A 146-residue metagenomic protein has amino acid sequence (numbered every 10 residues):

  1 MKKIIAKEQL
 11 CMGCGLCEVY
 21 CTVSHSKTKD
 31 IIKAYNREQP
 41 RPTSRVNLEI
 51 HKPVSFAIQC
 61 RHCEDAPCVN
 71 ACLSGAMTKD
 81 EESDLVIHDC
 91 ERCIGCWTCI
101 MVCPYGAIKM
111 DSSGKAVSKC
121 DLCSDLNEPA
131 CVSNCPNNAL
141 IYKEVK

Functional and structural regions predicted by a protein language model:
M1-K146: Non-ligating segments of multi-cofactor redox enzymes
